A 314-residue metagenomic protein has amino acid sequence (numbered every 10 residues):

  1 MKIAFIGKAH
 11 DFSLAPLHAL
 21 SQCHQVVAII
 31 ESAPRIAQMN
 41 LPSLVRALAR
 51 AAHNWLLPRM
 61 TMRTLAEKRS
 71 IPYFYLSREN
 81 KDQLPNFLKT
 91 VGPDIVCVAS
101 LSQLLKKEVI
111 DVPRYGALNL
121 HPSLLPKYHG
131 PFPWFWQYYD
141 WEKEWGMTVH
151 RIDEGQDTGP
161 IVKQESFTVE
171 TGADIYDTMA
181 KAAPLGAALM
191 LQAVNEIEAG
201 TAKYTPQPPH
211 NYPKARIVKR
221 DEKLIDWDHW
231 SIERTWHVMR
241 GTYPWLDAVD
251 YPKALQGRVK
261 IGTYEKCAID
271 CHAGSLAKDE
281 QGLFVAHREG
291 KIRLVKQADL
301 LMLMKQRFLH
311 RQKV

Functional and structural regions predicted by a protein language model:
M1-W245, A277-V314: One-carbon transfer enzymes
M147, V259, A273-G274: Small-residue-enriched segments and motifs
A248: Anion-recognition interface
Y251-C267: Short, structured protein-protein interaction patches enriched in aromatics and acidic/basic residues, typified by
T263-Q281: A conserved acidic, glycine/proline-rich C-terminal tail/linker
